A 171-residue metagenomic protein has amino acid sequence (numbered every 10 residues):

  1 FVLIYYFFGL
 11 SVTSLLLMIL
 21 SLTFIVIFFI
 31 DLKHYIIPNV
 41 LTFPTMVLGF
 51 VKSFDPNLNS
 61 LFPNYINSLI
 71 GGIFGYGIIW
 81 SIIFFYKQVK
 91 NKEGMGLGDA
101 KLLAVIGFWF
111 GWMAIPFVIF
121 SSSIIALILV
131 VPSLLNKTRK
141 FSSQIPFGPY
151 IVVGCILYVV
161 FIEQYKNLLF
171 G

Functional and structural regions predicted by a protein language model:
F1-F29: P-loop/Walker A nucleotide phosphate-binding surfaces of NTP-dependent enzymes
F1-I4, F8, V51-K52, P56 (+5 more regions): Alpha-helical membrane-inserting segments
I4, F8-S11, K33, F62 (+1 more regions): Juxtamembrane loop-transmembrane helix junctions in multi-pass integral membrane proteins, especially the extracellular
S11-V12, D55-N64, N136-K140: Short, glycine- and charge-enriched coil/turn segments that flank and shape catalytic ligand pockets
I19-I125, L168-G171: Functional transmembrane core segments of multi-pass inner-membrane proteins
G96-G98, P132-L157: Interfacial loop-to-transmembrane junctions
M113-S143: Conserved post-catalytic alpha-helical subdomain immediately downstream of the catalytic base and nucleotide-binding
T138-R139, E163-G171: Short, Lys/Arg-enriched, disordered terminal segments
